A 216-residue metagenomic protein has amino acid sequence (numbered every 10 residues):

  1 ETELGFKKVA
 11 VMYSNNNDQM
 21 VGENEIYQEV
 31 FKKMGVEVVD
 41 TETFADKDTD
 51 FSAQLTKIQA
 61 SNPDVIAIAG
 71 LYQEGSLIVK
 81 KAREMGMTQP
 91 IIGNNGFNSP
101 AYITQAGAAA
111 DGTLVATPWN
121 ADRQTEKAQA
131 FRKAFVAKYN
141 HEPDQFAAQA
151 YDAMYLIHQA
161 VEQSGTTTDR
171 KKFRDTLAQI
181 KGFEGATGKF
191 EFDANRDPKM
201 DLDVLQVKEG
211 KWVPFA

Functional and structural regions predicted by a protein language model:
E1-A216: Extracytosolic ligand-binding ectodomains
